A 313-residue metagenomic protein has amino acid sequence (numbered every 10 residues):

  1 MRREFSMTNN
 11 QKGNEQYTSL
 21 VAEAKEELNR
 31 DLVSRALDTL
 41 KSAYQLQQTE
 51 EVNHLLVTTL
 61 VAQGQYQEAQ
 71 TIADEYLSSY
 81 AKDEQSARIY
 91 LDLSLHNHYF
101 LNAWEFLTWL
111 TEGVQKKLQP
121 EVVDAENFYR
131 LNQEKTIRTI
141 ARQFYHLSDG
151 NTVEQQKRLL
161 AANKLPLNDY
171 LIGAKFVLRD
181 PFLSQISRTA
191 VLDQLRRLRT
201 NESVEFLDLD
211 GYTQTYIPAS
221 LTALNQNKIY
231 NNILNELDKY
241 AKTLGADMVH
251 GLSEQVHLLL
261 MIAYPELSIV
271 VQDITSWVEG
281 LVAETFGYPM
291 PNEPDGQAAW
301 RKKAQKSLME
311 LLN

Functional and structural regions predicted by a protein language model:
R2-S19, A43, E126-K135, R142-S148 (+3 more regions): TPR-adjacent "capping" and linker segments in tetratricopeptide-repeat scaffold/adaptor proteins
K12-L20, Q47-H54, Y80-A87, V114-V123 (+3 more regions): Generic helix N-cap/helix-start motif at coil->alpha-helix transitions
S78-S79, L95-K117, L178-F182, R196-R199 (+1 more regions): TPR/TPR-like (Sel1-like) alpha-helical repeat modules
I137-Y145, L167-R179, S203-D208: Amphipathic alpha-helical scaffolding segments comprising HEAT/armadillo-like alpha-solenoid repeats
